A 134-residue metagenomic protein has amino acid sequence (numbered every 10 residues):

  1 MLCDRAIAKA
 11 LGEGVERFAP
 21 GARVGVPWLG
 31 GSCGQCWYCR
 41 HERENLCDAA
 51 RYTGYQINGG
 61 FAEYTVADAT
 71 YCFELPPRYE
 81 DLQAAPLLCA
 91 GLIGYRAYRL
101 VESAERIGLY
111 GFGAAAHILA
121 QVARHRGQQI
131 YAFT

Functional and structural regions predicted by a protein language model:
M1-W37, P76-Y79: Glycine-rich beta-strand-centered segment in the early N-terminal region that forms part of a ligand/cofactor-binding
R5, H41, A69, A90 (+1 more regions): ATP/adenylate-binding site constellation spanning eukaryotic-like Ser/Thr protein kinases, ABC-transporter
G21-A22, C39-H41, V122-H125: Short, glycine/charged-enriched secondary-structure capping and boundary segments
W28, T53-I57, A67, A85-C89 (+2 more regions): Short, well-structured alpha-helical patches and their helix-loop capping segments that border functional surfaces
L29-F73, P77: Cysteine-cluster motifs in flexible loop/terminal segments that predominantly coordinate metals
P77-T134: Mid-domain Rossmann-like dinucleotide-binding core that forms the NAD(H)/NADP(H) cofactor-binding site
